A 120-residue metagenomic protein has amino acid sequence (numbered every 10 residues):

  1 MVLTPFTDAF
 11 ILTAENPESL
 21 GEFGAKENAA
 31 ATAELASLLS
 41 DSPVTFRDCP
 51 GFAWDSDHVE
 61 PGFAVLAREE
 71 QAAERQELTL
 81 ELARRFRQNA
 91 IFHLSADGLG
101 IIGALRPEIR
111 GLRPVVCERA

Functional and structural regions predicted by a protein language model:
M1-L38: N-terminal, charge-rich interaction modules
F6-F10, E60-F63, R87-A90: Short, surface-exposed beta-edge/turn micro-motifs
T13-S19, R68-E70, L94-G98: Short, flexible beta-strand-to-coil junctions
A33-R47, R84-I91: Structural alpha-beta junctions
S37-A73: Short, intrinsically disordered low-complexity segments
D57, G100-I101: Short secondary-structure boundary/hinge segments and terminal tails
G62, I102-A120: Short, low-order "capping/linker" segments at domain edges
E74-D97, P114-C117: Helix-rich interaction surfaces within compact, conserved domain-sized segments that mediate assembly or partner
